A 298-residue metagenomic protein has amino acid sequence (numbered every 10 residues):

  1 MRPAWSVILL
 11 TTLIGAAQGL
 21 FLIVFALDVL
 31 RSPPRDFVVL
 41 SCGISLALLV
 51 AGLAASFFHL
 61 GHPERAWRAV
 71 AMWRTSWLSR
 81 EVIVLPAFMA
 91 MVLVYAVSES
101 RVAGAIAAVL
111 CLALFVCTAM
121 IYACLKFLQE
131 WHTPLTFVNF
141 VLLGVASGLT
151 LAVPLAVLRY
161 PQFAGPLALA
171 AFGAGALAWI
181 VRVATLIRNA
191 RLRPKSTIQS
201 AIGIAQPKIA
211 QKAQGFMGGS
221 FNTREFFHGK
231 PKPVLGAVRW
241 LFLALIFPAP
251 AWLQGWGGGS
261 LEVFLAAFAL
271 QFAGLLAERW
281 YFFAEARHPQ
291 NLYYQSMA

Functional and structural regions predicted by a protein language model:
M1-A51, F272, A284-E285: N-terminal signal-anchor module of multipass membrane proteins
W5, L10-G15, R31-S32, T75-S76 (+1 more regions): Long, contiguous internal "core" modules enriched in hydrophobic/ aromatic residues
G19, V24-V29, G61-P63, P154-P161: Membrane-helix interface motif
P33-M91: Membrane helical hairpin/interfacial module
S56, P63, L85, L186 (+2 more regions): General alpha-helical segment detector with a strong preference for membrane-spanning helices and helix-boundary regions
L60-R68, Y122-F127, L192-I198, F283-R287: Juxtamembrane/interfacial segments flanking transmembrane helices
V263-A298: C-terminal structured interaction module
